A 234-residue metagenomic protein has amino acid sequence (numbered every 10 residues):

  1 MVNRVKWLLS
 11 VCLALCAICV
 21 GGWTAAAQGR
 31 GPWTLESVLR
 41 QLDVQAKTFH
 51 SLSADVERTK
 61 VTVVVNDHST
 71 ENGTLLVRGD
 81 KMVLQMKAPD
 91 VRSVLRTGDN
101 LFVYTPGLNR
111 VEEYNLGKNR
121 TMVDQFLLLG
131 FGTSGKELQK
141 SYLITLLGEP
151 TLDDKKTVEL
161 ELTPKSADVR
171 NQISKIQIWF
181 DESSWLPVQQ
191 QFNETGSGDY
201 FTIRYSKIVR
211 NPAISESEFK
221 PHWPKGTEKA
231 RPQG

Functional and structural regions predicted by a protein language model:
V2-C12: Bacterial N-terminal signal peptides that target proteins for export
S10-G21: Bacterial N-terminal signal peptides
W23-S69, D80, W223, A230-G234: N-terminal leader/targeting segments and the immediate start of mature chains
E36-S37, G135-T145: A short, amphipathic edge element
R58-K60, M86-D90, G98-N100, G107 (+5 more regions): A mature extracytoplasmic/lumenal domain signature
T74-Q125, S197-F201: An acidic-aromatic
E112, Q139, T145-P232: Gly/Pro-enriched, hydrophobic low-complexity segments that function as extracytoplasmic propeptides/linkers
